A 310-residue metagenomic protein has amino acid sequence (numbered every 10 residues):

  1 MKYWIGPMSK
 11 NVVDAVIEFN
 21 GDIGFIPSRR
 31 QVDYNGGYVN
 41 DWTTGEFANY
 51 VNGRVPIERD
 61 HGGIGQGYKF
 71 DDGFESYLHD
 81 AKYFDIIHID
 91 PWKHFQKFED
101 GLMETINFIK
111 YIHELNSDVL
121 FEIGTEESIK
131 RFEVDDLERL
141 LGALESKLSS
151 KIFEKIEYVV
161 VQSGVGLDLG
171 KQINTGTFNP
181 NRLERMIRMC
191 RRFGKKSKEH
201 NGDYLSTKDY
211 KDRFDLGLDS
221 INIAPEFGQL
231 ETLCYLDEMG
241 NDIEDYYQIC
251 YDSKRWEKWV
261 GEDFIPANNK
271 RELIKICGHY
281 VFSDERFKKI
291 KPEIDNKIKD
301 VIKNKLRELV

Functional and structural regions predicted by a protein language model:
M1-Y68, Y83-D85, E226-G228, T232-V310: Alpha/beta catalytic barrel-like cores
K2, Q31-G37, D41, H94-M103 (+2 more regions): Glycine-rich tight-turn/loop motif centered on a GG-T
K2-P7, I23-P27, V55-H61, D85-I89 (+4 more regions): Hydrophobic faces of well-ordered beta-strands that scaffold small-molecule active sites in alpha/beta enzyme cores
K10-D22, F70-H94, Y111-T177: Alpha/beta enzyme core
N11-V12, Q31-N35, I64-Q66, F95-Q96 (+4 more regions): Flexible loop/turn segments at secondary-structure boundaries
Y38-R59, G101-L120, A143, F178-G194: Alpha-helix-loop-beta-strand connector modules within alpha/beta enzyme cores
D85-F95, S206, L216-C234: Glycine-rich phosphate-binding active-site loops on the catalytic face of alpha/beta enzymes
R139-K155, V160-S163, K171, T175-D215 (+1 more regions): Catalytic-core regions of glycoside hydrolase
